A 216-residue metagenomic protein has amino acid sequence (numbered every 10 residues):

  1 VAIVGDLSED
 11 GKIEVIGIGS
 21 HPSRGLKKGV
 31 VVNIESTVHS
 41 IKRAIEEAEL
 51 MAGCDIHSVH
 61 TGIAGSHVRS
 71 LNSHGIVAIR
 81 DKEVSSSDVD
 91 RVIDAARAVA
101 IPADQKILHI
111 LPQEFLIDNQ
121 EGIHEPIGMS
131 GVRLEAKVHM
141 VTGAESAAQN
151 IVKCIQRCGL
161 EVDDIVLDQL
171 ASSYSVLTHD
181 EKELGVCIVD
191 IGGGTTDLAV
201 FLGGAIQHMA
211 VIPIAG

Functional and structural regions predicted by a protein language model:
V1-G5, T196-V200: Short beta-strand scaffold segments in enzyme catalytic cores
I3-V189, A205-M209, G216: Nucleotide/phosphate-binding catalytic cleft detector across ATP-hydrolyzing and phosphate-transferring enzymes
I191-G193: A generic beta-sheet turn/junction motif
V200-L202, A210-V211: Active-site proximal loops enriched in glycine and acidic residues that flank catalytic Cys/His/Asp and coordinate
